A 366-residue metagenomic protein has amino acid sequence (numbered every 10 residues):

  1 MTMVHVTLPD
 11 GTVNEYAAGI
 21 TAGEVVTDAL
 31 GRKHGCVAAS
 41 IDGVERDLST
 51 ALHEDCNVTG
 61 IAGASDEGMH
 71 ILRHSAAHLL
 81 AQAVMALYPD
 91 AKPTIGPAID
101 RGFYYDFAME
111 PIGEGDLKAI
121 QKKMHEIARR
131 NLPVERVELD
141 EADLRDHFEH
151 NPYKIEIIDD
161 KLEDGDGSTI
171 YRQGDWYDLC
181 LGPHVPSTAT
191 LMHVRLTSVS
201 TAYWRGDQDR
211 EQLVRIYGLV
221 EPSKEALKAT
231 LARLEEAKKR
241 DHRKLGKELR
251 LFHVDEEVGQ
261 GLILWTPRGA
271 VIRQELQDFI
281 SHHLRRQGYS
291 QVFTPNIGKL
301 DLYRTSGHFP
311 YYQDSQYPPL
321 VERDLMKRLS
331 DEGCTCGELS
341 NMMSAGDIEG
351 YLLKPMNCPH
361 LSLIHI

Functional and structural regions predicted by a protein language model:
M1-A77, A81-G102, K122-K123: Ubiquitin-like/PB1-type beta-grasp interaction modules and other compact soluble beta-rich domains
T50-I71, K92-G96, Y104-I364: Auxiliary tRNA-acceptor-end handling modules of aminoacyl-tRNA synthetases
